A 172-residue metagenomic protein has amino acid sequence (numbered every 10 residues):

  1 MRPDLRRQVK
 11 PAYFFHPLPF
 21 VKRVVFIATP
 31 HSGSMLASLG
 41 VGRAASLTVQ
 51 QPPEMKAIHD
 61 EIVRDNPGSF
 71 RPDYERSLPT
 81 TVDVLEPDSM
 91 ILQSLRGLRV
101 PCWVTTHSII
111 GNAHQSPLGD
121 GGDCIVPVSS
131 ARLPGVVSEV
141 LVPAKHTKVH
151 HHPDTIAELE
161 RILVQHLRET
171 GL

Functional and structural regions predicted by a protein language model:
M1-L172: Helical cap/lid subdomain of alpha/beta-hydrolase-fold lipid enzymes that gates access to the catalytic pocket
